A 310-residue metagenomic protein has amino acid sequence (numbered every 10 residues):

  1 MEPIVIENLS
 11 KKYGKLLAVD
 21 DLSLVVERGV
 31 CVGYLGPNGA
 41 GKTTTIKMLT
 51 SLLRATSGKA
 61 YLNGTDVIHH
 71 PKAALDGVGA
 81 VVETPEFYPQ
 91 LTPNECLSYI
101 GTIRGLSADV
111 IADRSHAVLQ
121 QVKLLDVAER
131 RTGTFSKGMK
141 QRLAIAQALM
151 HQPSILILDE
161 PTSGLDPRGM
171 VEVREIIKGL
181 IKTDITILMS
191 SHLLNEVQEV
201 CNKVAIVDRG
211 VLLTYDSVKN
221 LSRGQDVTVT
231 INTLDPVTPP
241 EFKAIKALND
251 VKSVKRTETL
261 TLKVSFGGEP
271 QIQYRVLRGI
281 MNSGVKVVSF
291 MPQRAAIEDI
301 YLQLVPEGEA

Functional and structural regions predicted by a protein language model:
M1-E2, A310: Short, Lys/Arg-enriched, disordered terminal segments
E2-I6, K11-D208, L212-T214: ABC transporter nucleotide-binding domains
S57, A73, E95, V110 (+4 more regions): An acidic, carboxylate-rich microenvironment
Q90, V305-P306: Extended rod-forming repeat segments used as scaffolds/tethers
T102-G105, P306-A310: Non-catalytic alpha-helical coupling and interface elements of nucleotide-dependent molecular machines and regulators
R174-S265: ABC transporter nucleotide-binding domain
V227-L304, A310: Short, charged/small-residue-rich alpha-helical element at the C-terminal edge of ABC transporter nucleotide-binding
